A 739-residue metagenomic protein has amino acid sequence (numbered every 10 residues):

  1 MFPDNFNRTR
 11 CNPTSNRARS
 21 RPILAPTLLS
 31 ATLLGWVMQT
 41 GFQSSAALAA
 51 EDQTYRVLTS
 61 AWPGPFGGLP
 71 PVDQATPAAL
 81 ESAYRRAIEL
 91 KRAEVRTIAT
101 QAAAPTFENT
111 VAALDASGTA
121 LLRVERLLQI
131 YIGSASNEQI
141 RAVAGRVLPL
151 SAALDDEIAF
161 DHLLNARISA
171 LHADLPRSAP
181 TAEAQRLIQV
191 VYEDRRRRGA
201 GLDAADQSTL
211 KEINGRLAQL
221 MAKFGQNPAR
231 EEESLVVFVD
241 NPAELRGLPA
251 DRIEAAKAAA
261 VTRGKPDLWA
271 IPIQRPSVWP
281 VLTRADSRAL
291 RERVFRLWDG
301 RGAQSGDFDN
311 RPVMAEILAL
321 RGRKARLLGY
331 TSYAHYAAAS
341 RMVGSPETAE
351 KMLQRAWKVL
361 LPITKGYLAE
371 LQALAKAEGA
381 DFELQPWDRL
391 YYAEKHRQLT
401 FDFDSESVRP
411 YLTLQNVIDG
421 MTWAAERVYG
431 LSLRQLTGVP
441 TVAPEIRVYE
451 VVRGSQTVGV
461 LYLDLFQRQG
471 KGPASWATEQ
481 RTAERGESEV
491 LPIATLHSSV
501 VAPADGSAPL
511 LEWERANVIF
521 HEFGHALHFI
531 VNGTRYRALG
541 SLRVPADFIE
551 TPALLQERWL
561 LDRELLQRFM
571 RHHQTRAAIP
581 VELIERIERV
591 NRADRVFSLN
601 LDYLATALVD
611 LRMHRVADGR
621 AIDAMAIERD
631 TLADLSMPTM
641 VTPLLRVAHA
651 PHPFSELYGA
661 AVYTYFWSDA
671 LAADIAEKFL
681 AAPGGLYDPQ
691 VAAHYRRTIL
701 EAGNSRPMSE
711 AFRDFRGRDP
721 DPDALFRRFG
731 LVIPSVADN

Functional and structural regions predicted by a protein language model:
M1-S20: N-terminal secretory signal peptides that target proteins for export/translocation
A25-Q43: Bacterial N-terminal signal peptides
A50-K257, A270, Y687: N-terminal helix-rich structural modules
E51-A79, R86, A255, L268-A270 (+10 more regions): C-terminal, non-catalytic "cap/extension" segments appended to globular domains
G64-A79, L128-V147, A170-E212, P272-P312 (+6 more regions): Short His/Asp/Glu-rich catalytic/ion-coordination signatures at enzyme active sites or charged loops
E183, L187, Q219, Q226 (+7 more regions): Active-site-proximal, well-structured secondary-structure segments within enzyme catalytic domains
V501-F520: Short pre-active-site segment immediately N-terminal to the catalytic Zn-binding motif
